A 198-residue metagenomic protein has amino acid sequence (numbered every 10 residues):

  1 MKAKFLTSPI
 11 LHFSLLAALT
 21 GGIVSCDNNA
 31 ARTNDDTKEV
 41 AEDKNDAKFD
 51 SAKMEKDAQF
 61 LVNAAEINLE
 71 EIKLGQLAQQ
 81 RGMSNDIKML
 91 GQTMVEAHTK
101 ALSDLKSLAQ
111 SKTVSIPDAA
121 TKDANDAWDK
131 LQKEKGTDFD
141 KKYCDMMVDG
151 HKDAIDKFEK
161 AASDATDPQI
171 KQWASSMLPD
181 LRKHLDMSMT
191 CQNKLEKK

Functional and structural regions predicted by a protein language model:
K2-K198: His/Met- and acidic-residue-enriched segments that coordinate or traffic transition-metal cofactors and support
